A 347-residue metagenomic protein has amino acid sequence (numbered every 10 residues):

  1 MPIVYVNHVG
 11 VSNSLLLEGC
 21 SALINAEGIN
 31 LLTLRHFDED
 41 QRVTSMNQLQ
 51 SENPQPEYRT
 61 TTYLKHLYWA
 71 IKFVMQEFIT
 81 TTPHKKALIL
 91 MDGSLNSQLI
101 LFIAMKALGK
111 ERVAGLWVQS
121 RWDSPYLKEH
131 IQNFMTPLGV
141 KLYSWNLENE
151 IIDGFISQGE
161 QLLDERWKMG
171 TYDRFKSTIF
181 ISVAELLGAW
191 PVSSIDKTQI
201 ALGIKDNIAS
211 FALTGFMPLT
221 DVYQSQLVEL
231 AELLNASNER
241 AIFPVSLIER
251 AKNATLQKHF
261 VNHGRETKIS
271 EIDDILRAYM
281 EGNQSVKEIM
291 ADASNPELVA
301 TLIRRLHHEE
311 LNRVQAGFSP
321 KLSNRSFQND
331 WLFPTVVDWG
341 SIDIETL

Functional and structural regions predicted by a protein language model:
M1, V11-N13, N25-L34, P54-G93 (+1 more regions): ATP/NTP-dependent adenylation/nucleotidyl-transfer catalytic domains that generate, transfer, or process NMP-activated
V4-N25, I29-E52: Active-site-adjacent helix-turn-beta-strand microarchitecture at beta-sheet edges that either contains or buttresses
